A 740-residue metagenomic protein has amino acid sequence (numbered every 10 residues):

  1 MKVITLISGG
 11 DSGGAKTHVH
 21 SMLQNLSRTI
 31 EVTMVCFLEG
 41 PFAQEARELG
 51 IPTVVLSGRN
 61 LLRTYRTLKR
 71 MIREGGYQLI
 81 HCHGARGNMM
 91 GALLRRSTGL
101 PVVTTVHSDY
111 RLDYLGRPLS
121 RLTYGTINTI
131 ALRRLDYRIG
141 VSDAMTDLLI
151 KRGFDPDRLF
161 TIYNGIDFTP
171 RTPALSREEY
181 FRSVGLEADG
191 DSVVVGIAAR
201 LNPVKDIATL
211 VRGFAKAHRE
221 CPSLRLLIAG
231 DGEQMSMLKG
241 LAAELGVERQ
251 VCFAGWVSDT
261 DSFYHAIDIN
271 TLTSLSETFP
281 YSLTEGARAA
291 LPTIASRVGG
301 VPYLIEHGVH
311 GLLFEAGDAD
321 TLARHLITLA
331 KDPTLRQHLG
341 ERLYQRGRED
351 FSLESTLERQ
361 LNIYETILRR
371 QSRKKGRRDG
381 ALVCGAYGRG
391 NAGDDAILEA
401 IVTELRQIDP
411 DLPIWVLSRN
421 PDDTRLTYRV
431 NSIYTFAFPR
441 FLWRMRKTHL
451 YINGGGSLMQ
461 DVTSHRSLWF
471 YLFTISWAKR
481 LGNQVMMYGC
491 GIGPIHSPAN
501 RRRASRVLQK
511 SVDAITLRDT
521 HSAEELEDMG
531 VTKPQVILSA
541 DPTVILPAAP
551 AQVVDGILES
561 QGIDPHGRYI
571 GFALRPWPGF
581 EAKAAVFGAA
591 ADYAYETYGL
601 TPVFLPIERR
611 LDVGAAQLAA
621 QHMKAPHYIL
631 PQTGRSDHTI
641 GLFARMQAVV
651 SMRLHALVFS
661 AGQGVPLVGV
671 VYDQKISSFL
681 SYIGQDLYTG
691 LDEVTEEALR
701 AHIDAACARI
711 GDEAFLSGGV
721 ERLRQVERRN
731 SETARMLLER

Functional and structural regions predicted by a protein language model:
G13-Q24, V193, I197-R219, E233-G240 (+3 more regions): A conserved mid-protein helix/loop that constitutes part of the nucleotide-sugar donor-binding site
V35-C36, P292-A295, I305, V649-S651 (+1 more regions): Short hydrophobic beta-strand element within catalytic cores of glycosyltransferases and related nucleotide-activated
L62-R66, P101-V103, R111-R134, D147 (+1 more regions): Nucleotide-sugar donor phosphate/pyrophosphate-binding loop at the beta->alpha transition of glycosyltransferases
C82-N88, V106, R653: Short His-centered aromatic/hydrophobic patch
R133-F160, I166-P170, I515-T532: A short, active-site helix/loop in glycosyltransferases that binds the activated sugar's phosphate group
W256, L275: Aromatic "clamp/platform" in nucleotide-sugar-dependent glycosyltransferases that forms part of the donor/acceptor
H307-G308, L312-A319, T328-P333, L687-V694 (+1 more regions): Conserved acidic donor-binding segment of nucleotide-sugar-dependent glycosyltransferases
R369-R740: Active-site anion-handling motifs in enzyme catalytic cores
